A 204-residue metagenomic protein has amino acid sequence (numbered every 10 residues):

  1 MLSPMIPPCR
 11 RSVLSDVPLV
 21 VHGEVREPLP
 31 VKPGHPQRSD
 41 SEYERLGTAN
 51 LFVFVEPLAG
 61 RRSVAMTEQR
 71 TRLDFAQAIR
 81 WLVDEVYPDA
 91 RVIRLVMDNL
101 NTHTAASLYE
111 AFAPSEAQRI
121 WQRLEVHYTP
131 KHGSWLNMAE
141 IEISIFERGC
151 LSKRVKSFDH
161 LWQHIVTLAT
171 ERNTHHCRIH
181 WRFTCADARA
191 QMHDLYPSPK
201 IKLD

Functional and structural regions predicted by a protein language model:
M1-R80, M192, Y196: Extended, low-complexity cationic-aromatic segments
M5, A90-T104: Acidic/histidine-rich, metal-coordinating catalytic segments
Q37-E44, E116-M138, R154-V155: RNase H-like polynucleotidyl transferase catalytic core
Q69, I120, H132, K156-W162 (+1 more regions): Multi-pass alpha-helical transmembrane bundle typical of ion/small-solute transporters and intramembrane aspartyl
L73-R94: Short, basic/hydrophobic alpha-helical segments
A139-S157, E171-H175: Active-site proximal helix-loop segment of RNase H-like, two-metal nucleases, encompassing DDE(D)
H160-D204: C-terminal domain-tail junction helix/linker
